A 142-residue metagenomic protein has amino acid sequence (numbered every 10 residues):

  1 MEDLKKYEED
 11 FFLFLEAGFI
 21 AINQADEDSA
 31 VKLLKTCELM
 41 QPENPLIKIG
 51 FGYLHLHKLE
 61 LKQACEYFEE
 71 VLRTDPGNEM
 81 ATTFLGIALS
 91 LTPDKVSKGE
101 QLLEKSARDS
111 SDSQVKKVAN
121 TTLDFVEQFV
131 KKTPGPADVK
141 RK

Functional and structural regions predicted by a protein language model:
E8-K35, M40: Alpha-helical segment of the N-proximal tetratricopeptide repeat
F11, G99-K142: Terminal, low-structured helical/coil segments at or just beyond the last alpha-helical repeat
L15-E16, L46-G50, M80-L85, K116-T121: Alpha-solenoid helical repeat scaffolds
A21, H55, L89-S90, E127: Residue at a conserved register position within TPR or TPR-like alpha-solenoid repeats
A25, L59, P93-D94: Residue-level detector of the short coil/turn that links helix A to helix B within each tetratricopeptide repeat
A30, A64, K98-G99: Single-residue signature of alpha-solenoid repeat helices
P42, D75-P76, S110-S111: Short coil turns that delineate tetratricopeptide repeat
